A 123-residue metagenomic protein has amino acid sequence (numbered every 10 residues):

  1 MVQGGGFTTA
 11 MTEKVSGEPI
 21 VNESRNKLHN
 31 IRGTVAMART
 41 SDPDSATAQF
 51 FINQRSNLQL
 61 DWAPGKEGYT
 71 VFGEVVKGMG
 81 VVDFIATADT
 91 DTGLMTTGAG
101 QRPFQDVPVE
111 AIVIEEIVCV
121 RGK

Functional and structural regions predicted by a protein language model:
M1-K123: Cyclophilin-like peptidyl-prolyl cis-trans isomerases
